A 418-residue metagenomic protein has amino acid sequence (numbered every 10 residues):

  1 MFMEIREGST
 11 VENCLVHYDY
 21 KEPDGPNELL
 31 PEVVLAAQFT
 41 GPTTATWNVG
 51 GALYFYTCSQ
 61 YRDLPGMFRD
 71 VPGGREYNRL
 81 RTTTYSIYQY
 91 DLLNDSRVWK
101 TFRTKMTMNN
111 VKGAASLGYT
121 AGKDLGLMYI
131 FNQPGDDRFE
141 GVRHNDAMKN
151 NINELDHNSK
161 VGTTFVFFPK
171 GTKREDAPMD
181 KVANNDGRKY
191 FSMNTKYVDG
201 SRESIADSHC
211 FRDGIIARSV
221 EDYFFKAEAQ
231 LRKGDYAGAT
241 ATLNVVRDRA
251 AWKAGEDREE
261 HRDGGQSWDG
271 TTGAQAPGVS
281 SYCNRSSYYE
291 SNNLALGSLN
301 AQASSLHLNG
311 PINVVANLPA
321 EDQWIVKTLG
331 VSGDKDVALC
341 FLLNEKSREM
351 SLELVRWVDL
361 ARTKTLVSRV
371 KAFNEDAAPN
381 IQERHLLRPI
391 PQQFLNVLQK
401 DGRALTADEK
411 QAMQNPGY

Functional and structural regions predicted by a protein language model:
I5-R75, R81, K189-S219, R247 (+1 more regions): Long, intrinsically disordered, low-complexity segments
N78-R218: Flexible, polar/acidic helix-loop-strand segments at domain edges
